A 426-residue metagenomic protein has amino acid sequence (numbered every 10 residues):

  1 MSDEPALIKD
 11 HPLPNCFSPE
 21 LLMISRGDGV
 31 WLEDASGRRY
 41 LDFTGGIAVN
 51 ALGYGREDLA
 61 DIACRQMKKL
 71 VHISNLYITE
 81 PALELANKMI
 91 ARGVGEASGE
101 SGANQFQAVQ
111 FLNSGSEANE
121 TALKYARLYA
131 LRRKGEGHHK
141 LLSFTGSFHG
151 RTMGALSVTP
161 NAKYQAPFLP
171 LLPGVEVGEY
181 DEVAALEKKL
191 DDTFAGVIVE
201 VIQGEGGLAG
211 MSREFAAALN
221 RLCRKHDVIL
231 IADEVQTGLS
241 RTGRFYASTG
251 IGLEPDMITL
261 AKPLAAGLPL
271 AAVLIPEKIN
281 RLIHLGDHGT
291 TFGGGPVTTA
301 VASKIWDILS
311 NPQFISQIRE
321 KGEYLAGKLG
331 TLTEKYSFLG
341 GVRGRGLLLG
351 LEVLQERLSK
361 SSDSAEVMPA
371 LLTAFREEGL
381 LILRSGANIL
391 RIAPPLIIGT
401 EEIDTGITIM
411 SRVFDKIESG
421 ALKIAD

Functional and structural regions predicted by a protein language model:
M1-D426: Conserved N-terminal phosphate-binding loop of PLP-dependent enzymes in the Aspartate aminotransferase
